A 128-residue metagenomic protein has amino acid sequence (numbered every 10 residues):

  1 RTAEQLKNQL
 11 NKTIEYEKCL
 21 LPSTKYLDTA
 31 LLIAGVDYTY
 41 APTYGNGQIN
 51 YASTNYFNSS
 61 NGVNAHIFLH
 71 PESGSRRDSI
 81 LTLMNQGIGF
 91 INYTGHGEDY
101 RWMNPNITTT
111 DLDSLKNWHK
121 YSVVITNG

Functional and structural regions predicted by a protein language model:
R1-G128: Cysteine-dependent hydrolase recognition
